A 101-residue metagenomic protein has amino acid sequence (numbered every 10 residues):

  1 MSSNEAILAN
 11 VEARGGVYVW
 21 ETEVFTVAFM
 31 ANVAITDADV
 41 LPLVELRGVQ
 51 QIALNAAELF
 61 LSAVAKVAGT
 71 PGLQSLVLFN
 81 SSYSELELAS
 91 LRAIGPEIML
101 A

Functional and structural regions predicted by a protein language model:
M1-N10: Surface-exposed cap/linker segments adjacent to membranes
V17, E21-A101: Concave beta-strand-loop units of leucine-rich repeat
